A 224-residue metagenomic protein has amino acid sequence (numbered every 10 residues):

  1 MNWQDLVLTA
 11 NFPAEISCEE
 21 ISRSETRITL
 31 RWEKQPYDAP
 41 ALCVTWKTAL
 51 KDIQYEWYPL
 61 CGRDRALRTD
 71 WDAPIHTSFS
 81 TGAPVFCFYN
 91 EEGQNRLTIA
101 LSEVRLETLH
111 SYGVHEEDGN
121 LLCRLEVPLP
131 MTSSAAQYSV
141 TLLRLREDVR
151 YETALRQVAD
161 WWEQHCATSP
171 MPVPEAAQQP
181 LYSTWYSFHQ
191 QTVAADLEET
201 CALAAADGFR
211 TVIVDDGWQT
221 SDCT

Functional and structural regions predicted by a protein language model:
M1-W161, T168: N-terminal accessory beta-strand-rich subdomains and adjacent acidic, glycine-rich linkers that precede catalytic cores
C166-T168, E198: Residue-level detector of functional hotspots within protein domains
T168-E175: Short boundary motifs at domain starts and secondary-structure transition points
Q178-T224: Aromatic-lined carbohydrate-binding/catalytic grooves of carbohydrate-active enzymes
